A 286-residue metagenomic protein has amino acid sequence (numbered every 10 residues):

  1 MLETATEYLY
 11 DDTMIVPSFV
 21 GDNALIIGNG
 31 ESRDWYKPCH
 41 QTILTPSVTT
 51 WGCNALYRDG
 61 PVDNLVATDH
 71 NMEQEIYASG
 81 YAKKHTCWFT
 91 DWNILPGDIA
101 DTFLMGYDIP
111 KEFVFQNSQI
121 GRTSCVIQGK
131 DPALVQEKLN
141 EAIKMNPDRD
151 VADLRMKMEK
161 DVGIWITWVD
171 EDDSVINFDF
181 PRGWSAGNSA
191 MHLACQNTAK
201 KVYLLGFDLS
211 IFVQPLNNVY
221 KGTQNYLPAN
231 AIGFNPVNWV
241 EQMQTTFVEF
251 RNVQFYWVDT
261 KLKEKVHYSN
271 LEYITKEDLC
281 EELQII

Functional and structural regions predicted by a protein language model:
M1-I286: Metal-ion/cofactor- or nucleotide/acyl-coenzyme-handling active-site neighborhoods
